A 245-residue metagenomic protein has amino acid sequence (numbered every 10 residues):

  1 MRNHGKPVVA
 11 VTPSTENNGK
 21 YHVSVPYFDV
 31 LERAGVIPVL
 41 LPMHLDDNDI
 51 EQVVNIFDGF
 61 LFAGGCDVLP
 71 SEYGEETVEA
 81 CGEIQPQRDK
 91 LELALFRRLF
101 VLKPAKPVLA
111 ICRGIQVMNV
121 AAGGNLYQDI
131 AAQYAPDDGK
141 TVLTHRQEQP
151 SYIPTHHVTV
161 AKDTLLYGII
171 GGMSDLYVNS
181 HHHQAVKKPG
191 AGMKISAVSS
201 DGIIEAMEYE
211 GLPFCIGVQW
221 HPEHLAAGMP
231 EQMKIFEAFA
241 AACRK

Functional and structural regions predicted by a protein language model:
M1-I111, V120-Y127, A131-G172, Y177 (+4 more regions): N-terminal beta1-alpha1 cap of cysteine-dependent amidohydrolase-like domains
I115: The feature captures the ABC ATPase H-loop/switch
I216-Q219: Active-site-proximal beta-strand elements of phosphoester/diester hydrolases
